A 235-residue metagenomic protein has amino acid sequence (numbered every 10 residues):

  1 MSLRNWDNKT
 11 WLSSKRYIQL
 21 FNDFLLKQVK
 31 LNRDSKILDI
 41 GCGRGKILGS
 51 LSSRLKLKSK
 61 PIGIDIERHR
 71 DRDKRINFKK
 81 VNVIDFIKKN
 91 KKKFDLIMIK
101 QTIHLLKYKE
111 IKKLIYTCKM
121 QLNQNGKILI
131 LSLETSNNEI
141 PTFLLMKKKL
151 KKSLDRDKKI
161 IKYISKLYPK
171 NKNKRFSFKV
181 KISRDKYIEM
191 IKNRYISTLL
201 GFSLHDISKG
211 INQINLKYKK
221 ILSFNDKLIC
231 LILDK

Functional and structural regions predicted by a protein language model:
M1-N32, K46, S50: Conserved class I S-adenosyl-L-methionine
L38, G43-F86: Class I SAM-dependent methyltransferase SAM/SAH-binding core
M98: A conserved beta-strand element that flanks and buttresses the S-adenosyl-L-methionine
Q101-L105: Short catalytic micro-motifs in class I SAM-dependent methyltransferases
K112-Q124: A short glycine-rich, Lys/Arg-flanked "PGG" loop and its adjoining helix->strand segment in the class I
L129-D155: Conserved class I S-adenosyl-L-methionine
L154-Y168: Short alpha-helix
K172-K235: Conserved Class I S-adenosyl-L-methionine
